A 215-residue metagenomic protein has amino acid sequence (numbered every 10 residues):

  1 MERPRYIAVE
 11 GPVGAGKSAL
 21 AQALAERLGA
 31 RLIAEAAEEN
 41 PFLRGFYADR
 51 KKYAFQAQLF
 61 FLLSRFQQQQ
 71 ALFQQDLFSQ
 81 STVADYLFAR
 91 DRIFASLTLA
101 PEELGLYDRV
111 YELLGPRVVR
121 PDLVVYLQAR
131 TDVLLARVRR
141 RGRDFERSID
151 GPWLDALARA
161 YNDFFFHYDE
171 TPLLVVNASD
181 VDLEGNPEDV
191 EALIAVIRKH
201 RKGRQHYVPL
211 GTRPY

Functional and structural regions predicted by a protein language model:
E2-Y6: Pre-Walker A (Motif I) flank of P-loop NTPase domains
V9: Hydrophobic anchor at the beta1->P-loop junction of P-loop NTPases
P12: P-loop (Walker A) phosphate-binding loop of NTP-binding proteins
K17: Conserved lysine of the Walker
Q22, E26-S64: Conserved substrate/cofactor phosphate-moiety recognition/catalytic segment in nucleotide-dependent phosphotransferases
Y53-V119: Glycine-rich phosphate-binding loop used to anchor ATP phosphates in small-molecule kinases, encompassing both
D91-N162: A glycine- and Lys/Arg-enriched "phosphate-lid" helix/loop adjacent to the NTP-binding pocket of small-molecule kinases
R139-R147, P152-Y215: NTP-dependent small-molecule kinase module
